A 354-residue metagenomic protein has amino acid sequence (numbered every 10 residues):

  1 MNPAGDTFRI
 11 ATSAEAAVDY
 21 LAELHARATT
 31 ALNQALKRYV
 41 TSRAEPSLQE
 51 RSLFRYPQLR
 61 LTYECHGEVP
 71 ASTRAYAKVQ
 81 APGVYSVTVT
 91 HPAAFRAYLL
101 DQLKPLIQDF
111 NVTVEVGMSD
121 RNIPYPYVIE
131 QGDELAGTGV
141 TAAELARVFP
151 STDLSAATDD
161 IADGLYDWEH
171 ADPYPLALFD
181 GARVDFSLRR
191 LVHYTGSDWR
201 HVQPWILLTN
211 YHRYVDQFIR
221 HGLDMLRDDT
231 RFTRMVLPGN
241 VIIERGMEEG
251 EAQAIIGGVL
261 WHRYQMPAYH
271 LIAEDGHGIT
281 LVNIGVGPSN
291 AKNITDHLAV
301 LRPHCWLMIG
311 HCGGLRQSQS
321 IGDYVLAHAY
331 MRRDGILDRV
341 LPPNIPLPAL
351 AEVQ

Functional and structural regions predicted by a protein language model:
M1-C305, G313-Q354: Accessory terminal and edge-of-domain segments that mediate assembly/interaction and cofactor placement around
